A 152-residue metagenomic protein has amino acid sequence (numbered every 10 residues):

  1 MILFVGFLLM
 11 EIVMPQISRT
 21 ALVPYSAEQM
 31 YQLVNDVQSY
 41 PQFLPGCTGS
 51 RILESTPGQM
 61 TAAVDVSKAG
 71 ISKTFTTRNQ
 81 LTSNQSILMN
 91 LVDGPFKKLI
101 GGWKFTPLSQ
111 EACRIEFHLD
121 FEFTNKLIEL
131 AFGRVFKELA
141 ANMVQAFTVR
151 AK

Functional and structural regions predicted by a protein language model:
F4-P57: Hydrophobic ligand-binding cavity/cleft-lining segments
G6-L9, T77, L119, V149: Generic detector of N-terminal low-structure segments
I17-S18, S72-T76, K98-G101: Short, surface-exposed coil-to-beta transition loops
L22-S26, D65-A69, Q80-T82, V92 (+2 more regions): Solvent-exposed residues in well-ordered beta-strands and their adjoining turns, especially edge/terminal strands
M30-V34, Y40, A62, I115-F117 (+1 more regions): Hydrophobic pocket/interface hotspot
Q38, F136, A140, V144 (+1 more regions): Short amphipathic alpha-helical signal-transduction/dimerization elements
R51-P95, A146, R150: Glycine-rich portal/gate segments that line the openings of hydrophobic small-molecule binding cavities
L91-N142: Beta-strand/loop substructures that line and gate deep hydrophobic ligand-binding cavities in soluble
